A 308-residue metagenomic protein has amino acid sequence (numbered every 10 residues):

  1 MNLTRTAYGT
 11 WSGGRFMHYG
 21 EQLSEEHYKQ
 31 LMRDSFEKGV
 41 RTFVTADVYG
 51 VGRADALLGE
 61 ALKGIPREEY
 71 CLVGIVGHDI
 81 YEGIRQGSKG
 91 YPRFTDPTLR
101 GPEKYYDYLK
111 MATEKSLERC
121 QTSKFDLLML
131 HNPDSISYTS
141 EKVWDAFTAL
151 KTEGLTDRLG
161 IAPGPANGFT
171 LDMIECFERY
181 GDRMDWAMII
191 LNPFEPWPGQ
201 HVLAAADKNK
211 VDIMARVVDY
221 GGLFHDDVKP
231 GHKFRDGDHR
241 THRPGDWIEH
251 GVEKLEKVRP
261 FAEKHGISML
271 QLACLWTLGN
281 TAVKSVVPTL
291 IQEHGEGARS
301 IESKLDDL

Functional and structural regions predicted by a protein language model:
M1-G74, H78-E82: N-terminal binding-site loop/beta-alpha segment at the start of enzyme catalytic domains that lines or forms
N2-L3, E37, E60-C71, L117-Q121 (+3 more regions): Acidic (Asp/Glu)-rich catalytic clusters
Y8, Y28, S35, F43 (+9 more regions): Conserved, mostly hydrophobic/aromatic
S12-E26, R93-K110, H131-S137, A166: Active-site mouth loops of central-metabolism enzymes
E21-S35, P102-R119, A166-F177: Short, acidic/polar
Q22, G83-P92, D227-F234: Short, flexible, mixed-charge acidic loops at enzyme active sites
E26, N132-L308: Beta/alpha (TIM)-barrel catalytic core signal, keyed to glycine-rich beta->alpha loops juxtaposed to Asp/Glu that bind
K115-T139: Active-site groove signature of glycoside hydrolases
